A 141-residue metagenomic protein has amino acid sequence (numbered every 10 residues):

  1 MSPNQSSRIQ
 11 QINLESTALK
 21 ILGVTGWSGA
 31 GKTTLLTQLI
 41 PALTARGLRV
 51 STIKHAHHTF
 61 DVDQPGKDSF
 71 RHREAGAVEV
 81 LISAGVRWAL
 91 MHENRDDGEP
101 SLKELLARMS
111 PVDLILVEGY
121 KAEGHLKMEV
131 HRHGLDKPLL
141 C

Functional and structural regions predicted by a protein language model:
M1-L19, P100, L114: SAM-dependent methyltransferases
S2-N4, R8-I9, N13, R95 (+1 more regions): C-terminal lobe/tail of nucleotide-utilizing enzymes
R8-H58: Walker A (P-loop) phosphate-binding motif
L14-S16, R73-E74, I82, A107-M109 (+1 more regions): Solvent-exposed alpha-helices and their adjacent loops that cap or buttress functional pockets in soluble metabolic
T17-L19, R46-L48, A77-V78, S110-V112 (+1 more regions): Short coil/turn connectors at secondary-structure junctions
Q38-K103: N-terminal phosphate/diphosphate-binding loop that engages ATP/GTP or pyrophosphate donors across diverse enzyme folds
E93-A122: Phosphate-binding/switch loop-helix module in NTP-utilizing enzymes
L114-C141: Phosphate/Mg2+-binding loops and adjacent switch elements in nucleotide/diphosphate-handling enzyme cores
